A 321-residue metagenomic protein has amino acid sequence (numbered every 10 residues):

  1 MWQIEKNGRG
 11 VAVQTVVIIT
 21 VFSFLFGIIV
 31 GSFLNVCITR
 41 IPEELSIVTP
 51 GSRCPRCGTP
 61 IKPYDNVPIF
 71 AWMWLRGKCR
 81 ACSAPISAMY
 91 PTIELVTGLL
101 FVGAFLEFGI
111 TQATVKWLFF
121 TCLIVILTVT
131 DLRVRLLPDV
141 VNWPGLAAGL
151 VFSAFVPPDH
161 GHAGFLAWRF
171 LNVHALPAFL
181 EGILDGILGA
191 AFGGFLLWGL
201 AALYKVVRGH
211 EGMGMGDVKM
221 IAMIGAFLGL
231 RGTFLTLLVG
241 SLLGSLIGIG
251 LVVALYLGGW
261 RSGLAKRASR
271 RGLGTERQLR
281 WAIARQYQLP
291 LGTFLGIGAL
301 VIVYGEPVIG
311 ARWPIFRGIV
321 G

Functional and structural regions predicted by a protein language model:
V13-V21, S87, P91, I110-T114 (+7 more regions): Hydrophobic, aromatic-rich alpha-helical transmembrane segments and their membrane-interface anchor motifs
I18-E43: N-terminal signal-anchor transmembrane alpha helix
S23, F119-V252, R261, A311-G321: Functional transmembrane core segments of multi-pass inner-membrane proteins
V30-N35, T97, F101, F152 (+4 more regions): Alpha-helical transmembrane segments of multipass membrane proteins
C37-M89, W260, L264-Q286, L291: Membrane-proximal soluble regions of multi-pass membrane proteins
P60-W117, D217, T236-L237: Multi-pass membrane catalytic core of lipid/isoprenoid biosynthesis enzymes
L291-V308: Final/C-terminal transmembrane alpha-helix of multipass membrane proteins
